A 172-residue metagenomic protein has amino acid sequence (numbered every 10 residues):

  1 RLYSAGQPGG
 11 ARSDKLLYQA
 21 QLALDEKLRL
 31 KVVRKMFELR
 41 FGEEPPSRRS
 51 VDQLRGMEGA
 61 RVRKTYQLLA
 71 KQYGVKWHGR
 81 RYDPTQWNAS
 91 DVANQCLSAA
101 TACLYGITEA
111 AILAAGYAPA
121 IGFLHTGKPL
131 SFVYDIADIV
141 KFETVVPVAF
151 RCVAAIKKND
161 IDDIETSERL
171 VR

Functional and structural regions predicted by a protein language model:
L2-R172: Active-site helix-to-loop segments that bind/position phosphate- or nucleotide-bearing substrates and donors across
